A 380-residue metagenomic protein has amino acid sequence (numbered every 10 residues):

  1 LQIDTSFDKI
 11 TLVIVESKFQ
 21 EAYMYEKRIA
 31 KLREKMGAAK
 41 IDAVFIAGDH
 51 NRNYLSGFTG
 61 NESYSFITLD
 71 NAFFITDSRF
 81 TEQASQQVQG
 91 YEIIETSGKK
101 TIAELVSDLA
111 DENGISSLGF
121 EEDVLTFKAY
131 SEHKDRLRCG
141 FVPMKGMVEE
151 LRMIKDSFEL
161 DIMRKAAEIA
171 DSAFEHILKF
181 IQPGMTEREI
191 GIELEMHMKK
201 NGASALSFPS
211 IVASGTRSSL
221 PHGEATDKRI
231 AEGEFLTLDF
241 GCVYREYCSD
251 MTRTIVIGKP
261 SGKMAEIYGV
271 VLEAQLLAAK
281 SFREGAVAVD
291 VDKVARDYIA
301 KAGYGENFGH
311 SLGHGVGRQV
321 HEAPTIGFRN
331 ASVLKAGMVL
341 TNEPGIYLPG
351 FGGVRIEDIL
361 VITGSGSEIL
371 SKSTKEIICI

Functional and structural regions predicted by a protein language model:
L1-D8: Extreme N-terminal basic, low-complexity initiation segments that serve as generic localization/processing leaders
D8-I380: Active-site neighborhoods and metal-handling regions in enzymes and metal-associated proteins
